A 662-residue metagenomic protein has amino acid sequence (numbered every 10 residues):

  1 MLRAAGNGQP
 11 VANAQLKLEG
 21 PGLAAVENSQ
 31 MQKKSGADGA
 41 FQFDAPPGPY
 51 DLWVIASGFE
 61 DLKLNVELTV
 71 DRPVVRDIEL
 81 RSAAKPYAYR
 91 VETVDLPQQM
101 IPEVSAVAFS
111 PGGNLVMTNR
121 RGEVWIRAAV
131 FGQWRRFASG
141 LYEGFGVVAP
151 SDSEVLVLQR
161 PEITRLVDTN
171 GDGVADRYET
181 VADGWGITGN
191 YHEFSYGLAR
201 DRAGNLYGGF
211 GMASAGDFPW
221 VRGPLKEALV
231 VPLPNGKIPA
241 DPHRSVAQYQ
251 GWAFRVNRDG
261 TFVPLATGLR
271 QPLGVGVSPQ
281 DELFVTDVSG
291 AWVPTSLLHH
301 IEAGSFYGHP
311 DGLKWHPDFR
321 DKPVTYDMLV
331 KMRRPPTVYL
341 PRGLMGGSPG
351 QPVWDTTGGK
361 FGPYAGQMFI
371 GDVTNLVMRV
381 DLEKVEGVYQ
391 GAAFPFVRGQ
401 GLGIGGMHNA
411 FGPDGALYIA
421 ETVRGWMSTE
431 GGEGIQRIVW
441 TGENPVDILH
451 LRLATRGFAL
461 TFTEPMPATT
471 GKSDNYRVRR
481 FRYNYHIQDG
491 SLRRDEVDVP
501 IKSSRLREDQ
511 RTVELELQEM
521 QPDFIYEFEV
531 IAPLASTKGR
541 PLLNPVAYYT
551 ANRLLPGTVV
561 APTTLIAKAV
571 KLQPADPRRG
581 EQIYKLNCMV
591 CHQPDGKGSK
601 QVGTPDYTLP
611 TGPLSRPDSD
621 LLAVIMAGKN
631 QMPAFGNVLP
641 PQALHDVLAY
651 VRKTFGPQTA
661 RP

Functional and structural regions predicted by a protein language model:
Q9-P10, P21-D44: Short, acidic Ser/Thr/Gly-rich low-complexity loop/linker segments typical of extracellular and cell-surface proteins
D51-V66, R81: A short, solvent-exposed loop/turn motif at the edges and junctions of modular extracellular/periplasmic domains
A83-P445, L449-G457: Beta-propeller domains with acidic blade repeats across secreted/periplasmic ectodomains and cytosolic WD/CNH propellers
N409, I435, G580-P594, V647 (+1 more regions): The canonical Cys-X-X-Cys-His
G442-D447, P467, I531-Q573: Acidic, Ser/Thr/Gly/Pro-rich low-complexity segments and short DxT(G/T)-type signature motifs
T463-S503, E529-S536, P545-Y549: Short, surface-exposed alpha-helix to beta-strand junction/turn motifs within ectodomains of secreted and cell-envelope
R578-E581, Q593-V624: Gly/Gly-Pro-rich "capping" loops immediately C-terminal to redox-active cysteine motifs in periplasmic/lumenal
K600-D606, V624-P662: Axial heme c-ligation environment in periplasmic c-type cytochrome domains
